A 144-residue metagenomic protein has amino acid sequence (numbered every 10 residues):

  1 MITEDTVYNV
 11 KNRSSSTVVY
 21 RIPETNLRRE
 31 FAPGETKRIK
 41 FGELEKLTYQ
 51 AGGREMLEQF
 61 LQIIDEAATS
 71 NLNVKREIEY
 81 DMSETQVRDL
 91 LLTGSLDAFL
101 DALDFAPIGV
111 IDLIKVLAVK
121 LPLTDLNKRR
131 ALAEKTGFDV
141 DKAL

Functional and structural regions predicted by a protein language model:
M1-L144: Terminal and domain-boundary regions
